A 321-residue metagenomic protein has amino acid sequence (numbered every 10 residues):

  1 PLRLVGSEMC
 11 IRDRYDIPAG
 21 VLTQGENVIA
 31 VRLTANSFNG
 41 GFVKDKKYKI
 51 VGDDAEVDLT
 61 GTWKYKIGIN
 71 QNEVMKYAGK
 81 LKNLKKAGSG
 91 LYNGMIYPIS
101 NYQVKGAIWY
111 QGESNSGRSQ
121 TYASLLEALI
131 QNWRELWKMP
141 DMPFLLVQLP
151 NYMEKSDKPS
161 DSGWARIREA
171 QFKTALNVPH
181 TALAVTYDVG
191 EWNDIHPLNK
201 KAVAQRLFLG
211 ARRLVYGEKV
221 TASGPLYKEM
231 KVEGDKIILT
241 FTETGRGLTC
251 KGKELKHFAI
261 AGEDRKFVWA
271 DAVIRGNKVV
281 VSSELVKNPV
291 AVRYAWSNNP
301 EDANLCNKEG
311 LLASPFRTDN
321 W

Functional and structural regions predicted by a protein language model:
P1-G6, I11: Single conserved hydrophobic/aromatic residue that forms the stacking wall/gate of nucleotide- or nucleobase-binding
A19-Y102: An acidic-aromatic loop/edge-strand motif
G25-E26, Y102-G106, M139-L145, L176-L183: Loop/turn elements at helix/coil->beta-strand transitions in domains of secreted/extracellular proteins
K82-K85, Y110-A123, K155-S160: The substrate-binding groove and active-site-proximal loops of carbohydrate-active enzymes, especially glycoside
K85-P98, S124-N132, S162-K173: Alpha-helical scaffolding within the catalytic cores of extracellular/periplasmic polymer-degrading hydrolases
I108-S114, W133, V147-N151, V185-V189: Active-site-proximal beta-strand/loop segments in catalytic clefts of secreted hydrolases
I167-K256: Catalytic cores of secreted or luminal carbohydrate-active enzymes
T244-W321: C-terminal beta-sandwich/jelly-roll accessory domains of carbohydrate-active enzymes
